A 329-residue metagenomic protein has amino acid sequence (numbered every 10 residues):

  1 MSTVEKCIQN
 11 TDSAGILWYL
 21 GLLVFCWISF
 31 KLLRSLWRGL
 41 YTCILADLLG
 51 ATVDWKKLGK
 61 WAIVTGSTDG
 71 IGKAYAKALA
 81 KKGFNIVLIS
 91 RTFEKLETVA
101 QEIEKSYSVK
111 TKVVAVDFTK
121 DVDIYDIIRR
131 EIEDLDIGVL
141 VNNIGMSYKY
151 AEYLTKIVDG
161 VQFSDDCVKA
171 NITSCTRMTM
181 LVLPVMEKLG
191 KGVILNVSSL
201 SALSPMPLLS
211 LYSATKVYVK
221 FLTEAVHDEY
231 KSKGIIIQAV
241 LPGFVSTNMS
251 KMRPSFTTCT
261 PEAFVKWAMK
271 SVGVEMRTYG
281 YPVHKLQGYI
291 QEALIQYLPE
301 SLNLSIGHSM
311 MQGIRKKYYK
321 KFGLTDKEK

Functional and structural regions predicted by a protein language model:
W61, T68-D69, T92: Conserved glycine-rich cofactor-binding loop
T65, A115, I137-Y150, N171 (+2 more regions): Rossmann-fold scaffold of SDR-type NAD(P)-dependent oxidoreductases
K82-T98: Conserved glycine-rich Rossmann-like NAD(P)H-binding loop of the short-chain dehydrogenase/reductase
V122, D126, R130, G145-D165 (+1 more regions): Conserved mid-core segment of classical short-chain dehydrogenase/reductases
I137, M146, T155-R177, E187 (+2 more regions): Catalytic Tyr-X3-Lys loop
T179, T215: Active-site helix of classical SDR
S199: Residue(s) in the substrate-gating loop at a strand-loop-helix junction that position the organic substrate next
F221, H227-S305: SDR active-site lid
